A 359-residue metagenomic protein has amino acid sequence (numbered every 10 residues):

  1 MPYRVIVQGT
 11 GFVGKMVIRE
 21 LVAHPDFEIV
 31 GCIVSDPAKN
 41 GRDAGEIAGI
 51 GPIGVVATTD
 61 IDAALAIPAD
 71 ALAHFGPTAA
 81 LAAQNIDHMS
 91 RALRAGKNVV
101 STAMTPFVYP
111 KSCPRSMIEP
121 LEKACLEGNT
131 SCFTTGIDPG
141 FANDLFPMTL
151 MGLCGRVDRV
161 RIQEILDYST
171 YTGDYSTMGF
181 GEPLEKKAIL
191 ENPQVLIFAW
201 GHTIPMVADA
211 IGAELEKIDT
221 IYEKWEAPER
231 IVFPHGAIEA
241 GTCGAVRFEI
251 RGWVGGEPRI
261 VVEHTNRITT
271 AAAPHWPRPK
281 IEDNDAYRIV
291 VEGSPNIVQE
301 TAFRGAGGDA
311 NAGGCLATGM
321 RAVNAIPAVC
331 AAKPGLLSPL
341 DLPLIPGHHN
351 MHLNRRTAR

Functional and structural regions predicted by a protein language model:
M1-A95, G314: N-terminal glycine-/serine-/threonine-rich beta1-alpha1-beta2 phosphate-ribose binding loop of Rossmann-like
Q8, F12, M16, I67 (+10 more regions): Conserved active-site and cofactor/substrate-binding residues in soluble primary-metabolism enzymes
I29, V99-V100, S131-C132: Hydrophobic beta-strand scaffold residues
S35-P37, P77, K97, A103-F107 (+2 more regions): Short, ordered loop/turn segments at secondary-structure junctions
I86-D87, A95, A103-T130: Rossmann-fold NAD(P)-binding glycine/threonine-rich loop
F141-G152: Alpha-helical support elements that line or immediately flank enzyme active sites and cofactor-binding pockets
M151-K280, D285-I289, A312: Active-site-lining helix/loop region of Rossmann-like oxidoreductase modules
R278-R359: C-terminal helical cap and adjacent loop that interface with cofactors, partners, or active-site loops
